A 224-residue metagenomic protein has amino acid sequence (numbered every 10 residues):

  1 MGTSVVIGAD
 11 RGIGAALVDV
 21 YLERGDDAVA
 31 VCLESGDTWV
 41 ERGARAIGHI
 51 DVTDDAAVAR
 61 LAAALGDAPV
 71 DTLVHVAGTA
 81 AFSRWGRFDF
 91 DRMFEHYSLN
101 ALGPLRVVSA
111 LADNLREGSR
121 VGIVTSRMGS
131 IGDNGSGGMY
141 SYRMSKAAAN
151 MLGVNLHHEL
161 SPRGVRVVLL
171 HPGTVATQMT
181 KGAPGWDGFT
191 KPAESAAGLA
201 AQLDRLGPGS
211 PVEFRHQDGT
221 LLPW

Functional and structural regions predicted by a protein language model:
V6-I7, H75-V76, R120-S126, R166-H171: Structural signature of the Rossmann-like NAD(P)-dependent dehydrogenase/reductase core
A9-L22: N-terminal Rossmann NAD(P)H-binding glycine-rich loop of SDR-like oxidoreductase domains
R24-W39: Conserved glycine-rich Rossmann-like NAD(P)H-binding loop of the short-chain dehydrogenase/reductase
D37, S130-D133, L160, H171-A183: Short beta-loop-alpha junction of Rossmann-like oxidoreductase domains
R42-A56: Rossmann-fold cofactor-recognition segment
T79-Y97, L105, R120-S161: Catalytic loop of short-chain dehydrogenase/reductase
P162, L169, T177, K181-W224: C-terminal helical subdomain
